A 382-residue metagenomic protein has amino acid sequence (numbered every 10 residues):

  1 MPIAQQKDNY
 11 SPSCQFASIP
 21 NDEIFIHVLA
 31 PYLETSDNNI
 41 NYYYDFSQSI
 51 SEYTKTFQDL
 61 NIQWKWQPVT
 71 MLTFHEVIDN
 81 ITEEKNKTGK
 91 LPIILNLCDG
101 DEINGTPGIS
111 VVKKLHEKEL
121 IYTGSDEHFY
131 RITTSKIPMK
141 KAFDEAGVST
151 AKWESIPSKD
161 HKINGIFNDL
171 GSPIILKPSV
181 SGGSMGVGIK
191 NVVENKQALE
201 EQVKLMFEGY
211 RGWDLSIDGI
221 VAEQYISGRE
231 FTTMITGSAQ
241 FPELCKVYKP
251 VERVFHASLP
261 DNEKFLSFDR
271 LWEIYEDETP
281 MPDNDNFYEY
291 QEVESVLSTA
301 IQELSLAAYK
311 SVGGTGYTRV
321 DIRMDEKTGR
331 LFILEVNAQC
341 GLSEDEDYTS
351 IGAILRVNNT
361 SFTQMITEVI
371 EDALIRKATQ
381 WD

Functional and structural regions predicted by a protein language model:
M1-I121, H128, T134, P138 (+3 more regions): ATP-binding N-terminal substructure of ATP-dependent carboxylate-amine bond-forming enzymes
P2, Q15, E23-L29, E84-T88 (+4 more regions): Active-site nucleotide/adenylate-binding loops and adjacent lid/helix of ATP-dependent enzymes
P2-P12, P242, N286, Q291-D382: ATP-dependent carboxylate activation and anion-phosphoryl transfer catalytic cores that bind Mg-ATP to form
I24, S172-I174, R229-F231, L266 (+2 more regions): Change "...and in nucleic-acid phosphodiester-cleaving endonucleases..." to "...and in nucleic-acid processing enzymes
Q58, H116, D144, N168 (+1 more regions): Anion (oxyanion) recognition and catalysis
W64, I121-Y122, T150, I174: Hydrophobic beta-strand scaffold residues
K196-M281, V296, A300-E303, L331-F332: Phosphate-binding site of ATP-dependent enzymes
